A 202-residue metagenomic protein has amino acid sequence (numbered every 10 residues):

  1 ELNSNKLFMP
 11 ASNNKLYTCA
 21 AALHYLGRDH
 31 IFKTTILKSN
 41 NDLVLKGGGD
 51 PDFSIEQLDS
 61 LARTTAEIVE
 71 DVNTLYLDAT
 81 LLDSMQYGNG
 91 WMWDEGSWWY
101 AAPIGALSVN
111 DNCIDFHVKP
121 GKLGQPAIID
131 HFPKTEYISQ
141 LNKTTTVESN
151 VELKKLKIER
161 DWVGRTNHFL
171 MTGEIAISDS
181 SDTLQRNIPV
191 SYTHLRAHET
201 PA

Functional and structural regions predicted by a protein language model:
E1-L2: A short, well-structured edge-of-sheet supersecondary motif
F8-A22: Active/ligand-binding-proximal structured segments within catalytic/core domains that scaffold catalytic residues
Y25-E199: Conserved serine DD-peptidase/penicillin-binding transpeptidase domain and beta-lactam-recognizing active-site
